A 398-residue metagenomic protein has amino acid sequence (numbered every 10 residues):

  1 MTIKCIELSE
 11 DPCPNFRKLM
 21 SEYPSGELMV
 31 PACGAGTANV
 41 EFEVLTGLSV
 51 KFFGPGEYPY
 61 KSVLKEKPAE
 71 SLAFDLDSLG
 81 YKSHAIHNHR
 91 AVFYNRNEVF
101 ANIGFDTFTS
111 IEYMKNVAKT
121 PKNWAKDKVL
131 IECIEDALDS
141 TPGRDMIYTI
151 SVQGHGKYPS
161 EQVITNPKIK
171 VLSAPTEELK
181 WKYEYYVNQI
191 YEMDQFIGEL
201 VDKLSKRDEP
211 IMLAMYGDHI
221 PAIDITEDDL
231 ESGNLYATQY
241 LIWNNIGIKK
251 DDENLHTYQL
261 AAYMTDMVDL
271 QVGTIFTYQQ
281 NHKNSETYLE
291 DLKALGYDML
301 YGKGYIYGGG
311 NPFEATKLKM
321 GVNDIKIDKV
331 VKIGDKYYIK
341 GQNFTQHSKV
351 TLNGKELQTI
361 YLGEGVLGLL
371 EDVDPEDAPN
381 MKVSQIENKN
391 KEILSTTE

Functional and structural regions predicted by a protein language model:
M1-L369, D374-E398: Solvent-exposed soluble domains appended to multi-pass membrane proteins
